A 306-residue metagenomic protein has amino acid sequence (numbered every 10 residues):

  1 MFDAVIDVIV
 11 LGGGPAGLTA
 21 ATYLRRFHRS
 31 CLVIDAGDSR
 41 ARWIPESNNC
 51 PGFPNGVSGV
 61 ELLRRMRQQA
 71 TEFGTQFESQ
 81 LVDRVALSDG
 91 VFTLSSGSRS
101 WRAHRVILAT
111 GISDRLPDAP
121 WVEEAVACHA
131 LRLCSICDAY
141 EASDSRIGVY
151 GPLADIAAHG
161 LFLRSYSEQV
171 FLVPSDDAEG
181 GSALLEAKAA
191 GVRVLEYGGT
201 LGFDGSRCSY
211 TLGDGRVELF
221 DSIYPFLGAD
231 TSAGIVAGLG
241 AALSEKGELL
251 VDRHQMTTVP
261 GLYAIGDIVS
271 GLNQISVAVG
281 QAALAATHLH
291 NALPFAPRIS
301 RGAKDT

Functional and structural regions predicted by a protein language model:
M1-D7, R64, S300: Extreme N-terminal leader/targeting segments of oxidoreductases
M1-I6, F77-S145, S222, A237 (+2 more regions): FAD-binding core/adjacent interface of flavoenzyme oxidoreductases
I6-E61, S145, P152-A178: Beta1-alpha1 glycine-rich phosphate/pyrophosphate-binding loop at the start of Rossmann-like nucleotide-binding domains
G12, A109-G111, L116, Y150 (+4 more regions): Short, well-ordered coil/turn residues at beta-beta hairpins and beta-strand->alpha-helix junctions within
A21, A157-G160, S167, I265-D305: A conserved FAD-binding loop/helix module that cradles the flavin
S30, A36-D38, P45-E72, C134 (+1 more regions): N-terminal glycine-rich dinucleotide-binding loop that anchors FAD/FMN and/or NAD(P) in oxidoreductases
A70-D89, T93-S95, W101-A103, S167-E248 (+1 more regions): A Rossmann-like FAD-binding core segment of flavoenzymes
E124-E141, L227-L272, S276, L284 (+1 more regions): FAD-site-proximal beta/loop scaffold in flavoenzymes
